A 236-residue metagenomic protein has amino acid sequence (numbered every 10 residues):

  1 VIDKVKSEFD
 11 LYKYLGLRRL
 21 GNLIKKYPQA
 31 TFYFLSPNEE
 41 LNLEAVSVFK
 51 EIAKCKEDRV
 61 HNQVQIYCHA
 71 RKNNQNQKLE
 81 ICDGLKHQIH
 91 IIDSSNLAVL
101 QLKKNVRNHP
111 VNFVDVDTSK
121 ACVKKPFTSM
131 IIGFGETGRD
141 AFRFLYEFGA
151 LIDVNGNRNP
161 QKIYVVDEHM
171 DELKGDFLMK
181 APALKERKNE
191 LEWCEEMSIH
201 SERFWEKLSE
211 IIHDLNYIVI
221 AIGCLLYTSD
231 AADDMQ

Functional and structural regions predicted by a protein language model:
V1, C122-L151, D167-H169: Glycine-rich adenosine-cofactor-binding loop
I2-K6, V154-F177: NAD(P)-binding Rossmann-fold cofactor-contacting core
L15-K26, E202-H213: Short amphipathic alpha-helix with an adjacent loop that forms part of the alpha/beta core around
Y27-E44, E210-L226: Rossmann-like NAD(P)-binding element
Q29-T128: Glycine/serine-rich phosphate-binding loop and adjoining beta1-alpha1 elements at the start of nucleotide-handling
K188-H200: S-adenosyl-L-methionine
Y227-A232: Conserved small/polar residues in nucleotide/adenosyl-binding loops
